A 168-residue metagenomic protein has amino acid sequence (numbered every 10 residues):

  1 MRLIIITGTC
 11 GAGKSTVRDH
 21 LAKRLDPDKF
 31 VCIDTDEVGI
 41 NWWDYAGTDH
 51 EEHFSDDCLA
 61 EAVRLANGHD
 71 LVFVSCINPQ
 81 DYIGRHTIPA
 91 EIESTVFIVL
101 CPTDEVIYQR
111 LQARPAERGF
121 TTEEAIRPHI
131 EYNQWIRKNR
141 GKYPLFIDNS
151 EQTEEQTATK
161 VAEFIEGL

Functional and structural regions predicted by a protein language model:
I6: Hydrophobic anchor at the beta1->P-loop junction of P-loop NTPases
G11: Walker A (P-loop) phosphate-binding loop of P-loop NTPases
S15: Walker A/P-loop
R18-R64: Conserved substrate/cofactor phosphate-moiety recognition/catalytic segment in nucleotide-dependent phosphotransferases
H53-S94, L100: Glycine-rich phosphate-binding loop used to anchor ATP phosphates in small-molecule kinases, encompassing both
D104-L111, Q156: Switch/connector loops and helix/strand junctions flanking conserved nucleotide-binding motifs in nucleotide-processing
R110-R118, F164: Conserved AAA+ ATPase "sensor/coupling" helix adjacent to the nucleotide-binding pocket
E117-K160, L168: Small-molecule kinase domains that catalyze NTP-dependent phosphoryl transfer to phosphate-bearing small molecules
